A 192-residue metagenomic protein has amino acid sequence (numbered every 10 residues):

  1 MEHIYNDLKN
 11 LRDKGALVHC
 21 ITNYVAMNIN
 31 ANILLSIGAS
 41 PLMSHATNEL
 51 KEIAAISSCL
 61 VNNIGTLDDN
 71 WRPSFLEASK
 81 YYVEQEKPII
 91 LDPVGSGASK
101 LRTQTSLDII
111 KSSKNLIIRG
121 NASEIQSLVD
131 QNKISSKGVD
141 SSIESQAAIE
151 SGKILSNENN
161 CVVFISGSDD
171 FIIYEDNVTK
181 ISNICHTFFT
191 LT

Functional and structural regions predicted by a protein language model:
M1-E84, P88, I149-T192: Small-residue (G/A/S/T)-rich helix-start motifs and N-terminal tracts that mark the onset
I37-P41, T66-D68, V94-A98, D140-I143: Short, flexible loop segments at the rims of nucleotide/cofactor-binding pockets, characterized by
N63, W71-G120: Glycine/small-residue-rich loop that forms an oxyanion/phosphate-binding "nest" at active or ligand-binding sites
L101-V178: Conserved phosphate/ATP/ADP-binding segment of small-molecule kinases
